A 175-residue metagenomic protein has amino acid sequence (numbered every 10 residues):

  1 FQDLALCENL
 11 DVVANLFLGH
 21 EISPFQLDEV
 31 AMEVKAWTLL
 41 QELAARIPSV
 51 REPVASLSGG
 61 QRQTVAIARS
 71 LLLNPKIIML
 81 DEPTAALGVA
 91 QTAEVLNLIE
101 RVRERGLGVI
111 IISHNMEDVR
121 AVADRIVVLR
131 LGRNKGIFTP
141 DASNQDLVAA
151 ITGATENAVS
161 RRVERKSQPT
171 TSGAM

Functional and structural regions predicted by a protein language model:
F1-M175: Glycine-rich phosphate-binding loops of nucleotide-dependent enzymes
